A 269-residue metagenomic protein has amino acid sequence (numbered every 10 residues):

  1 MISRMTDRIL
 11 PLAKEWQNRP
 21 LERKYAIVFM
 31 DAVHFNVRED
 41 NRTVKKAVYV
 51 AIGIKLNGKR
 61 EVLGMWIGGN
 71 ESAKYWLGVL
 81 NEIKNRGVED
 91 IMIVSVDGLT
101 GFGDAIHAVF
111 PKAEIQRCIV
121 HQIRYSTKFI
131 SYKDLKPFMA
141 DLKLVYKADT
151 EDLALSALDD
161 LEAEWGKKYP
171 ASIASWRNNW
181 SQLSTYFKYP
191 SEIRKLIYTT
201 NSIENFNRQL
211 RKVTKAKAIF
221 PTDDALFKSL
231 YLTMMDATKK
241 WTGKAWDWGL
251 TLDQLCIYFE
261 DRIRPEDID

Functional and structural regions predicted by a protein language model:
M1-R4, I93-T100, A105-K143: Conserved beta-strand -> loop -> alpha-helix junction used to position metal-binding or nucleic-acid-contacting
I2-S3, I27, K45, A73-L77 (+10 more regions): Amphipathic alpha-helical transducer elements in NTP-driven molecular machines
S3-K14, K74-N81, N85, T100 (+8 more regions): A broad, structural surface signal
R8-V96, T100, D104, A108-K112 (+2 more regions): RNase H-like nuclease fold core
E22, I91-V94, E114-C118, L153 (+1 more regions): Short, surface-exposed helix-loop/turn micro-motifs enriched in polar/charged residues
L56, I67, W76, K84 (+3 more regions): A detector of single, family-specific signature residues that are central to catalytic or substrate-handling motifs
P111, L144-D269: Acidic/histidine-rich catalytic cores and adjacent linkers of DNA breakage/strand-transfer/modification proteins
